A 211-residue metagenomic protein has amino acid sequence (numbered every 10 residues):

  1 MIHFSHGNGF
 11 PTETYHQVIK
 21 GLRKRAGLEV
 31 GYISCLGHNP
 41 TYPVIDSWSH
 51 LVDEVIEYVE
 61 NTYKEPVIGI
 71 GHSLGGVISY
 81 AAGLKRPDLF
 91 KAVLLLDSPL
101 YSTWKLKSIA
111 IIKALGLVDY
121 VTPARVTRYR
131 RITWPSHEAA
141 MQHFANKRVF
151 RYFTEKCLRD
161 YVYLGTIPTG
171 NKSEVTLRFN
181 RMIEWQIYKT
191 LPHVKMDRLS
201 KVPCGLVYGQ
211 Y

Functional and structural regions predicted by a protein language model:
M1-Y42, Y58: Conserved HGGG/HGGXW glycine-rich cap/lid loop of the alpha/beta-hydrolase fold
H3-G7, H72, Y208: The conserved beta1-alpha1 loop
G31-I70, L100, I111-I112: Active-site loop/oxyanion-hole signature of alpha/beta-hydrolase fold enzymes
V52, I56, H137-N146, R159: An amphipathic alpha-helix signature
E65-S108: Conserved hydrolase catalytic core segment
A92-I132: Flexible "cap/lid" loop of the alpha/beta hydrolase fold
V126-R130, A139-F150, L164-T166, M182-I187: Helix-loop "lid/cap" segments that line or gate small-molecule binding pockets
E155-K156, G165-Y211: Conserved serine/cysteine hydrolase catalytic core
